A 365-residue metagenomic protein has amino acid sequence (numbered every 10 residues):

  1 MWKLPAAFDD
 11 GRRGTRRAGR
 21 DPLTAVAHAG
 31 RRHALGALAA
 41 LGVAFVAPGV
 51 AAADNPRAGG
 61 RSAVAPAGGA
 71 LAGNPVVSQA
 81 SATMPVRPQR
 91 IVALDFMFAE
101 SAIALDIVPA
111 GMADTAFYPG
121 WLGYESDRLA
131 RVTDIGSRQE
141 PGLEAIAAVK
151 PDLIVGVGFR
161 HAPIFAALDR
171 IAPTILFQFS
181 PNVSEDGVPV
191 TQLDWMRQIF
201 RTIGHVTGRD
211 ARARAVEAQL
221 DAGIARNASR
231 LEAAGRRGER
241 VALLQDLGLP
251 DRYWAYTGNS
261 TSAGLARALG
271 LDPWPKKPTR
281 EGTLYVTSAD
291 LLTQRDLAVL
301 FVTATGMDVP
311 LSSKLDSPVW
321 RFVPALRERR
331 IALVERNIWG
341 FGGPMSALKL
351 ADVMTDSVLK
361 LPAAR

Functional and structural regions predicted by a protein language model:
M1-A29, G36-A47: N-terminal secretory signal peptides
R90, F96-A145: A short, structured surface patch at a secondary-structure boundary
I135-L143, T279-S288: Short helix-initiation/N-cap motifs at beta->coil->alpha
L143-K150, V286-D296: Short helices/loops that flank or line small-molecule/ion binding pockets
K150-V155, P173, D296-L297: Proline-aspartate-enriched helix->loop->beta-strand connector
I164, I171-L247, F341-R365: Extracytoplasmic substrate-binding proteins
D194-Q198, R295-R365: Structured C-terminal subdomain patch of bacterial secreted/periplasmic proteins
A255-T283: Alpha-helical, coiled-coil/dimerization segments enriched in small aliphatic residues
